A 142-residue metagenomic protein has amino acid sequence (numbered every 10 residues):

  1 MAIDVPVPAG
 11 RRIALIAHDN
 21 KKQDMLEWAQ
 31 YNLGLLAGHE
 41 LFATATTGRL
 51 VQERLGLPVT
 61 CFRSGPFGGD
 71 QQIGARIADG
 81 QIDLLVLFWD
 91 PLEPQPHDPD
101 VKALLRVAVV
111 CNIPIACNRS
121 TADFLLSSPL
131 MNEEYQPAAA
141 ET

Functional and structural regions predicted by a protein language model:
I13, G34-L41, C111-I113: Short active-site oxyanion
G38-T47, V51: Short internal beta-strands
E40, L57-G68, Q136-A139: Short hydrophobic/aromatic-enriched beta-strand-loop microsegments
F42-T44, C61-R63, L87, I115-R119: General beta-strand structural signal in soluble alpha/beta enzymes
F67-V107: Mid-chain, well-packed structural core segment of small domains
L105-L125: Short, acidic/small-residue loops that bind anionic groups at enzyme active sites
R119-T142: Short, glycine-/small-residue-rich phosphate/pyrophosphate-handling segment
